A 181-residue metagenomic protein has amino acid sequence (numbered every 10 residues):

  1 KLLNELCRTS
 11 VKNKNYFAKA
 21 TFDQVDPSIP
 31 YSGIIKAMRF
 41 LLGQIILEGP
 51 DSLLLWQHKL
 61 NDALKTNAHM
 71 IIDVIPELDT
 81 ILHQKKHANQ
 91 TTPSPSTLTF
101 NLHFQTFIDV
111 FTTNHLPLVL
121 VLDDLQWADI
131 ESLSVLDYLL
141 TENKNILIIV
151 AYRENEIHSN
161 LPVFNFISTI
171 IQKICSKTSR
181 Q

Functional and structural regions predicted by a protein language model:
K1-Q181: Key residue(s) within conserved catalytic/signature motifs
